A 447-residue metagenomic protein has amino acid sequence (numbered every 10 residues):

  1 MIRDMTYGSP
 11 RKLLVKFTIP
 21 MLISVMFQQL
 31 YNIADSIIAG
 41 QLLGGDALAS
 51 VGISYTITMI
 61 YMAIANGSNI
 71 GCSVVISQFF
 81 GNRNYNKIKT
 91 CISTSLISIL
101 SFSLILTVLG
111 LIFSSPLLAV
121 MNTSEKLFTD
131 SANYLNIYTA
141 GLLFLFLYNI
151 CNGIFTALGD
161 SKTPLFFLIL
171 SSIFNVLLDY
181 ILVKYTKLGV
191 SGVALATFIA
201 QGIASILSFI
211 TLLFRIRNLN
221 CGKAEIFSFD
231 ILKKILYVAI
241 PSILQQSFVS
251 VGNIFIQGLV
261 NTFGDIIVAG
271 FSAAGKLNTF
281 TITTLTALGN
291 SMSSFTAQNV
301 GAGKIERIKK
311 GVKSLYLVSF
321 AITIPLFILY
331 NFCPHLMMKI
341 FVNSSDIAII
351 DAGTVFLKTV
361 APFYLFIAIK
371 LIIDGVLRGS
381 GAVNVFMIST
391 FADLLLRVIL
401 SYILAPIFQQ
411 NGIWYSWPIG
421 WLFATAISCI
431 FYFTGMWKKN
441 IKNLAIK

Functional and structural regions predicted by a protein language model:
M1-T18, I76-G141, Y185-I240, T296-P362 (+1 more regions): Short alpha-helical transmembrane segments in multi-pass integral membrane proteins
K16-D35, I137, Y148, S171 (+4 more regions): Transmembrane helical elements of multi-pass membrane transporters/channels
L22, M26, L30, A34 (+19 more regions): Generic alpha-helical transmembrane segments of integral inner-membrane proteins, especially permease/transport modules
L30-L48, L118-E125, I181-L188, S247-K276 (+5 more regions): Helix-terminus/linker motif at the lipid-water interface of multi-pass membrane proteins
A39-M59, E125-D130, V190-S191, I231-V238 (+4 more regions): Interfacial/gating helices of multi-pass transporter permease domains
L48-V108, L145-P164, G270-P334, I367-G381 (+1 more regions): Small-residue-rich hydrophobic transmembrane alpha-helices
N69, Y138-T156, P164-S172, V193-I206 (+4 more regions): Short runs within selected transmembrane alpha-helices of multi-pass transporters and secretion channels
